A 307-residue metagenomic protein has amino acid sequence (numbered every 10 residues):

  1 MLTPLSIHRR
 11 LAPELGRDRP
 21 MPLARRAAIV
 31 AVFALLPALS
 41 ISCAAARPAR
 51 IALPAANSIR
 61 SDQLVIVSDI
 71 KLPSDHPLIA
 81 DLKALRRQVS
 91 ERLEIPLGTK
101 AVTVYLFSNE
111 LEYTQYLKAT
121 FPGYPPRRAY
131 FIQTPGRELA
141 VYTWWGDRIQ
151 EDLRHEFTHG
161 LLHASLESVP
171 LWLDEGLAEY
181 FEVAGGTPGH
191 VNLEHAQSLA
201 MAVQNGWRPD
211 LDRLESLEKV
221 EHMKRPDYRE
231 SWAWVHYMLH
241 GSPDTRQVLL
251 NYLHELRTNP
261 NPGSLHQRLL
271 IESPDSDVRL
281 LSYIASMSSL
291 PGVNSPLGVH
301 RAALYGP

Functional and structural regions predicted by a protein language model:
M1-R25: N-terminal secretory signal peptides that target proteins for export/translocation
P4-S6, A84, G176: Juxtamembrane helix-loop transition sites at the ends of transmembrane segments in multi-pass membrane proteins
A12, A28-I29, F33: N-terminal export leaders
A28, L78, K224-Y228: Aromatic-acidic/polar surface patches that form glycan- and anion
I41-S42: C-terminal motif of bacterial Sec signal peptides marking the signal peptidase cleavage site
R47-P170, T258-I271: Juxtacatalytic substrate-recognition/specificity segment
A119-W144, S165-P307: Acidic/His/Gly-enriched intrinsically disordered linker/tail segments that often contain short helix/coil "MoRF-like"
